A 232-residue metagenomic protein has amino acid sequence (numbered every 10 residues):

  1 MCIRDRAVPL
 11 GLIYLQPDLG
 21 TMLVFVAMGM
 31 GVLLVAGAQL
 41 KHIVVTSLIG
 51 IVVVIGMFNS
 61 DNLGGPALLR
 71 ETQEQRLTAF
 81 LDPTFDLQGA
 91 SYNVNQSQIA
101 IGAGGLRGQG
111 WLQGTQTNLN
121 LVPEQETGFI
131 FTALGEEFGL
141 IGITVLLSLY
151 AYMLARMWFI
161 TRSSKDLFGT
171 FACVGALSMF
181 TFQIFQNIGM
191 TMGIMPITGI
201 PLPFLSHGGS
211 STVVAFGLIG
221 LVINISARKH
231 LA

Functional and structural regions predicted by a protein language model:
R4-N93, T132-M192, G217, L221: Hydrophobic alpha-helical transmembrane segments of multi-pass inner membrane proteins, especially in bacterial systems
P9-Q16, A103-R107, G135-E136, M195-L205: Transmembrane alpha-helix interface/packing and boundary motifs in multi-pass membrane proteins, characterized by
D18-L23, Q109-G114, E126-T127, T144 (+3 more regions): Transmembrane helix boundary and interhelical junction motifs in multipass membrane proteins
Q98-I141, T161-S164, F168: Long extracytoplasmic/lumenal interhelical loops at the membrane interface of multi-pass membrane proteins
A103, T170-A172, I225-L231: Membrane-interacting alpha-helical segments
Q183-A232: A juxtamembrane structural motif centered on a specific transmembrane helix
